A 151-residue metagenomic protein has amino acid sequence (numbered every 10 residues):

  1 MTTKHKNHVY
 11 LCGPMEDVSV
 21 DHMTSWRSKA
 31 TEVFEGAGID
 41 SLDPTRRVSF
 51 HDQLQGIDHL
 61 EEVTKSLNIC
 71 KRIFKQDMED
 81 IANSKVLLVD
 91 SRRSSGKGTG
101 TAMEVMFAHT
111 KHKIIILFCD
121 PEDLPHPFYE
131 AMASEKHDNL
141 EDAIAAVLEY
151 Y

Functional and structural regions predicted by a protein language model:
M1-Y151: Conserved catalytic or regulatory cores that recognize and/or transform ribose-phosphate-containing ligands
